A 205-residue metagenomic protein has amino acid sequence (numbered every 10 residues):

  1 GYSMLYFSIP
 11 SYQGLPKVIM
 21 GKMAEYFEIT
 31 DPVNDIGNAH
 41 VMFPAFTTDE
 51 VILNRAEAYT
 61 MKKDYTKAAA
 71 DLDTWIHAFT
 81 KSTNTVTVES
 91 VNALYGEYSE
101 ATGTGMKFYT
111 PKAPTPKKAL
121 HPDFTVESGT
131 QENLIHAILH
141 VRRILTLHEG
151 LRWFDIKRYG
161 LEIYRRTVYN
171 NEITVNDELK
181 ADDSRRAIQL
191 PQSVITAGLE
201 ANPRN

Functional and structural regions predicted by a protein language model:
G1-N205: Acidic/polar-rich alpha-helix caps and helix-coil junctions
